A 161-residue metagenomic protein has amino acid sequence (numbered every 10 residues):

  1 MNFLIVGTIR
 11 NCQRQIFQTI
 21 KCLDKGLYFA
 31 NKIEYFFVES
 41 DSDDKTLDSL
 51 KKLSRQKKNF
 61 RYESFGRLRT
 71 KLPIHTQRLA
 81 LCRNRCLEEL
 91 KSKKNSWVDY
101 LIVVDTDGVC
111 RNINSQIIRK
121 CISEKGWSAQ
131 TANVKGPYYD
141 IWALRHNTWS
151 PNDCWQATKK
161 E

Functional and structural regions predicted by a protein language model:
N2-G7, L23, E34-F37: Hydrophobic targeting segments
C12-L27: Short, well-formed alpha-helical segments that are part of the catalytic scaffolds of diverse glycosyltransferases
Q13, V38-S49, R67: A conserved acidic beta->alpha catalytic loop
Q18, C22, S49, L81 (+2 more regions): Alpha-helical elements of Rossmann-like donor-binding domains used by nucleotide-donor carbohydrate transfer enzymes
K25-A30, K57, E89-V98: Alpha-helix termini
K51-R85, S92-K93: Conserved donor nucleotide-binding strand/loop of the catalytic core
N95-V109: Short beta-strand-to-loop acidic/aromatic patch adjacent to the donor-nucleotide binding site
G108-E161: Conserved catalytic core of nucleotide-sugar-dependent glycosyltransferases
